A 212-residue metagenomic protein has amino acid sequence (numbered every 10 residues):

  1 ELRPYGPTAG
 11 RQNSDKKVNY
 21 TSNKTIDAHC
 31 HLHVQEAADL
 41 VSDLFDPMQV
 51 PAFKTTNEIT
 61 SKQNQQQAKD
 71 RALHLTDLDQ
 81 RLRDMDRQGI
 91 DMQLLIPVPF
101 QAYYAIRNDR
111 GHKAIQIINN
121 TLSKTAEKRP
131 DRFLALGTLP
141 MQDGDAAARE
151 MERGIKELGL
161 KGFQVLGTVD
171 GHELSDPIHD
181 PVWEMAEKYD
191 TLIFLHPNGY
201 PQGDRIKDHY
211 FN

Functional and structural regions predicted by a protein language model:
E1-N212: Helix-coil boundary/capping segments in enzymes
